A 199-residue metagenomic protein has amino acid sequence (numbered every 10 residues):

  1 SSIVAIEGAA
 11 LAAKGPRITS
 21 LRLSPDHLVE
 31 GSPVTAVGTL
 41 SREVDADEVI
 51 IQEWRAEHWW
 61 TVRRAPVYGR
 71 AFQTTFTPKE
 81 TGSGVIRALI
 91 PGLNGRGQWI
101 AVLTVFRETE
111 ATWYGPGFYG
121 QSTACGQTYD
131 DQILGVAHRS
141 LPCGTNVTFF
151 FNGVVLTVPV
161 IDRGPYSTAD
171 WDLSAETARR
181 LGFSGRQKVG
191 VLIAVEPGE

Functional and structural regions predicted by a protein language model:
I6-P16, R22, H27-T39, E43 (+1 more regions): Secreted/periplasmic proteins
V49-I51, V147: Short beta-strand elements bearing conserved aromatic residues within extracellular beta-rich modules
Q52-W60, N152-V154: Change "in extracellular beta-sheet-rich domains … of secreted and cell-surface proteins" to "in beta-sheet-rich domains
